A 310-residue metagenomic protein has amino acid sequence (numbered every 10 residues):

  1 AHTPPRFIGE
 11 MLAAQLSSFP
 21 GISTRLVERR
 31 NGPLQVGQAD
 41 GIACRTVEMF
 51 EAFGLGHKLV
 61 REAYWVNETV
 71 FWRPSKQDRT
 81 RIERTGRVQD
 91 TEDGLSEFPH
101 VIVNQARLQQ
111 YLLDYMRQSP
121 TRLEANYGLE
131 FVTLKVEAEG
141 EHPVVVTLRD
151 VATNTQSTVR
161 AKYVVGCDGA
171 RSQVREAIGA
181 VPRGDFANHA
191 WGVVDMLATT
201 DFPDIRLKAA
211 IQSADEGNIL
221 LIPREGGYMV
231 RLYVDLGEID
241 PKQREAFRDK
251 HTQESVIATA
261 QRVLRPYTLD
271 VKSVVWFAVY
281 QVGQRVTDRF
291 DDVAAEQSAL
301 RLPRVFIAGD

Functional and structural regions predicted by a protein language model:
A1-I8, R25: Beta1/beta-strand and adjacent pyrophosphate-binding region of the FAD-binding site in flavoprotein oxidoreductases
L12-D40: Glycine-rich FAD pyrophosphate-binding loop
G21, R61-P74, R79-G86, D93-G94 (+5 more regions): FAD-dinucleotide binding site
R25, V274, V305-A308: Residue-level marker for buried hydrophobic side chains located in beta-strands that build the well-ordered beta-sheet
V27, C167, V194, A308-D310: Active-site flanking residues adjacent to catalytic metal/cofactor-binding acidic residues
Q35-R122, N126-G128, S213, I222-R224: Active-site-adjacent segment of FAD-dependent monooxygenases/related oxidoreductases
D114, Y163-V286, A294, L300-P303: Conserved FAD-binding catalytic core of PHBH/FMO-like flavoproteins
Y127-V144: A conserved short coil-to-beta-strand element within the FAD-binding core of flavoproteins
